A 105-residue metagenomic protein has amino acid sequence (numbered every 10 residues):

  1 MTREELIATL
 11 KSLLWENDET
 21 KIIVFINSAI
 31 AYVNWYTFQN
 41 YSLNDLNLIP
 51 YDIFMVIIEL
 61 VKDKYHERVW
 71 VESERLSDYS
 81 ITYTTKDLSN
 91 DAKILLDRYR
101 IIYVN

Functional and structural regions predicted by a protein language model:
M1-D52, D87-N105: Conserved short "hinge" loops at termini or chain/domain junctions
Y51, M55, L60-N105: A solvent-exposed acidic/polar surface segment
